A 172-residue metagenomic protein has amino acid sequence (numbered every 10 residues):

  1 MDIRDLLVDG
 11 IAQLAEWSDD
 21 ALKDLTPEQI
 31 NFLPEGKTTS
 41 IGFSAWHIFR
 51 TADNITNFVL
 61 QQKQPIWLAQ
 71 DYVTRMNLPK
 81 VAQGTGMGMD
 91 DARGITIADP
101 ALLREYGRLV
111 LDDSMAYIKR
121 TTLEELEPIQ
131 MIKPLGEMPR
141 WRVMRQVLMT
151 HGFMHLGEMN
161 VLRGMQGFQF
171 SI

Functional and structural regions predicted by a protein language model:
M1-V8: Basic/polar N-terminal segments that are highly enriched at the extreme N-terminus, encompassing both cleavable
D2, G88-D90, P139: Helix N-terminus capping/helix-initiation residues
V8-A12, E16-D19, Q29-G86, I129-I172: Short, contiguous alpha-helical
I11, A15-S18, L22, G107-S114: Hydrophobic alpha-helical core bundles mediating ligand binding, dimerization, or RNAP-core interactions
A21-D24, I55, V110, Y117 (+1 more regions): Short alpha-helical scaffold segments that flank and stabilize functional sites
D24, H47, R120: Conserved catalytic core of Hanks-type protein kinase domains
P79-P128, V143-L148: Acidic/histidine-rich alpha-helical segments that form the ligand environment of transition-metal centers
